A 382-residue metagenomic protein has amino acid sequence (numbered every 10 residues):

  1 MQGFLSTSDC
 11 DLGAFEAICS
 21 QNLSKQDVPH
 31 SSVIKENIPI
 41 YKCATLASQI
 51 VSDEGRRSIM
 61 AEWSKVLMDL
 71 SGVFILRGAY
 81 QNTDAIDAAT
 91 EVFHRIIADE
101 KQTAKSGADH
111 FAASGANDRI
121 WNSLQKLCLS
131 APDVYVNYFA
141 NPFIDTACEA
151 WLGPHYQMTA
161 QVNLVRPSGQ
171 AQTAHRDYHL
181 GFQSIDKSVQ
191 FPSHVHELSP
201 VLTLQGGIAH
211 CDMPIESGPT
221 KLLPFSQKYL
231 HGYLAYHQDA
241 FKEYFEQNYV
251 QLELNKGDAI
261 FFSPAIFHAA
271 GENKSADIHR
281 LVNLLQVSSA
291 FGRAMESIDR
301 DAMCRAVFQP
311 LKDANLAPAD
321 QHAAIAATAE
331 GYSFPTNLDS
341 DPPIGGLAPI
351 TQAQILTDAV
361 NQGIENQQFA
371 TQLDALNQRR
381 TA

Functional and structural regions predicted by a protein language model:
M1-D69, A324-P335, D339, P343-A382: Fe(II)/2-oxoglutarate
E16, Q21-I185: Non-heme Fe(II)-dependent double-stranded beta-helix
N82-D84, R166-P167, P214-E216, Y229-L230 (+2 more regions): Flexible loop/turn segments at secondary-structure boundaries
D87, Y233-L234, E272-K274, R293-D299 (+2 more regions): Short conserved micro-motifs at the rims of enzyme active sites and ligand-binding pockets
T146-A147, Q172-T173, L180-Y244, Y249 (+1 more regions): Catalytic core of non-heme Fe(II) oxygenases with the double-stranded beta-helix
Q161-V162, G206-I208, N283-V287: A structural signal for short, well-ordered beta-strand segments
A235-P310: Catalytic core of Fe(II)/2-oxoglutarate
S288-T336, R379: Charged, cofactor-coupling segments
